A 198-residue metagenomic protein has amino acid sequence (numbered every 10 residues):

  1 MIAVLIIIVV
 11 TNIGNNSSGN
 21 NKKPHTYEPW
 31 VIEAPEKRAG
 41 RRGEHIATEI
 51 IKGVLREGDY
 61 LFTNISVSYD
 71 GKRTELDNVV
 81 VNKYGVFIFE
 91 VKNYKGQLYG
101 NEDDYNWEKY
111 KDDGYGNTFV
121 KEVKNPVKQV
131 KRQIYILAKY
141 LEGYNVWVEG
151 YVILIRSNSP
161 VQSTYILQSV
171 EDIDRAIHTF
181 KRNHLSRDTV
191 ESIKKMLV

Functional and structural regions predicted by a protein language model:
M1-T74, V81-V86, K92-E102, N106-V198: Surface-exposed interaction regions that form or flank ligand-binding interfaces
